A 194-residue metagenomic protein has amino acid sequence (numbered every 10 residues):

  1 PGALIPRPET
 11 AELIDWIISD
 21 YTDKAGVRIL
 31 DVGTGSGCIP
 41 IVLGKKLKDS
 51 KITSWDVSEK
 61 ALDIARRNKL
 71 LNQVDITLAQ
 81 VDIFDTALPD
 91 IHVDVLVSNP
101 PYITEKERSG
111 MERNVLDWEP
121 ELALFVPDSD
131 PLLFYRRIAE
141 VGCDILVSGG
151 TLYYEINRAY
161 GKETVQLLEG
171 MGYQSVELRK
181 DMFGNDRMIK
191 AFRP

Functional and structural regions predicted by a protein language model:
P1, A79-V81, P127, R179-D181: Conserved beta-strand termini and adjacent loop/short-helix elements that scaffold enzyme active sites in alpha/beta
G2-D15, L133: Conserved SAM-binding loop and adjacent beta-strand
P6, P100-P101, P120, S148: Proline-centered helix-kink/hinge sites
E9-G110: Conserved SAM/SAH cofactor-binding pocket of Class I
I17, L43, V115, I138 (+1 more regions): Class I S-adenosylmethionine-dependent transferase superfamily signal
Y102-L133: Mobile active-site "lid"/loop adjacent to the S-adenosyl-L-methionine
D128-F192: Conserved Class I SAM-dependent methyltransferase catalytic core
